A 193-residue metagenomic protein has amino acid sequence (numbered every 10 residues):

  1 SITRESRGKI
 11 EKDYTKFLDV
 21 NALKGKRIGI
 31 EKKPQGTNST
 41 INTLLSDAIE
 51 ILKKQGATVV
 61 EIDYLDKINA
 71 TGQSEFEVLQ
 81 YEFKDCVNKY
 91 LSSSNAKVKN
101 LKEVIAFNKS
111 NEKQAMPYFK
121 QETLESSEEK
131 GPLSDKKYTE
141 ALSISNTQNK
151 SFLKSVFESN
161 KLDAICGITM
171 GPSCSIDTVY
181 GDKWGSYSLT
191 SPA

Functional and structural regions predicted by a protein language model:
S1-T43, N69: A short helix-breaking turn/cap at a secondary-structure junction
F17-K33, Y81-N149: Short helix-loop capping/hinge segments that flank enzyme active sites or metal/cofactor-binding pockets
G25-K26, Q55-G56, N160-I165: Loop/turn elements at helix/coil->beta-strand transitions in domains of secreted/extracellular proteins
E31-K33, I62-L65, G167-G171: Active-site-proximal beta-strand/loop segments in catalytic clefts of secreted hydrolases
L52: Phosphate-binding active sites in nucleotide-utilizing proteins
A57-S74: Short connector loops at secondary-structure junctions
A70-C86, V179: Charged, often glycine-rich, active-site loop that binds/positions anionic groups
E122-A193: Glycine-rich, small-residue loops and helix-cap segments that act as flexible hinges at active-site edges
